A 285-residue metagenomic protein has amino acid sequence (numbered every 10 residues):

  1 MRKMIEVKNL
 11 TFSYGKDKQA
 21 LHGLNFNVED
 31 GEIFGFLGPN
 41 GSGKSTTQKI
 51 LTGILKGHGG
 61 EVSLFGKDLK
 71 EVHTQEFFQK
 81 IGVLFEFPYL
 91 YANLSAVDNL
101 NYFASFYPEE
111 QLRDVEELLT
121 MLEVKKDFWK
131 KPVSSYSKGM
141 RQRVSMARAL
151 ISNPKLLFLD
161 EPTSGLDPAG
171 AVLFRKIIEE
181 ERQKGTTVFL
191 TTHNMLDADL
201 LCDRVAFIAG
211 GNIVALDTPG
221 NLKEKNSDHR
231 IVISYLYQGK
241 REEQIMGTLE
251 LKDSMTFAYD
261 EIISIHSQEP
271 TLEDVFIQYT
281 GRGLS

Functional and structural regions predicted by a protein language model:
M1-V7, T11-G23, H73: A short, flexible loop at the N-terminus of ABC-type nucleotide-binding domains that lies
G60-K70, E76-F77: Conserved ABC transporter NBD signature motif
L112-F128: Conserved ABC ATPase "signature" region
N153: Conserved catalytic motifs of ABC-family nucleotide-binding domains
L157-E161: Catalytic Walker B motif of ABC-type/P-loop ATPase nucleotide-binding domains
L216-D217: ABC ATPase "signature
